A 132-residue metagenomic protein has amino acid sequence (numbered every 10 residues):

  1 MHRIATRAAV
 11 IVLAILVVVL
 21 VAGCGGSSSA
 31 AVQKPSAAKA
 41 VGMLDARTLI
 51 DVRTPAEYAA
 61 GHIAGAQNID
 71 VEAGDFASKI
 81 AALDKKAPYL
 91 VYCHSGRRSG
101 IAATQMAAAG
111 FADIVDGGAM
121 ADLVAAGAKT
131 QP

Functional and structural regions predicted by a protein language model:
H2-M43, R47, P55-P88, R97-P132: Rhodanese-like catalytic fold shared by cysteine-dependent sulfurtransferases and DSP/PTP-type phosphatases
Y92: Short, surface-exposed ligand- or partner-binding patches at beta-edge/loop junctions that are enriched in aromatics
